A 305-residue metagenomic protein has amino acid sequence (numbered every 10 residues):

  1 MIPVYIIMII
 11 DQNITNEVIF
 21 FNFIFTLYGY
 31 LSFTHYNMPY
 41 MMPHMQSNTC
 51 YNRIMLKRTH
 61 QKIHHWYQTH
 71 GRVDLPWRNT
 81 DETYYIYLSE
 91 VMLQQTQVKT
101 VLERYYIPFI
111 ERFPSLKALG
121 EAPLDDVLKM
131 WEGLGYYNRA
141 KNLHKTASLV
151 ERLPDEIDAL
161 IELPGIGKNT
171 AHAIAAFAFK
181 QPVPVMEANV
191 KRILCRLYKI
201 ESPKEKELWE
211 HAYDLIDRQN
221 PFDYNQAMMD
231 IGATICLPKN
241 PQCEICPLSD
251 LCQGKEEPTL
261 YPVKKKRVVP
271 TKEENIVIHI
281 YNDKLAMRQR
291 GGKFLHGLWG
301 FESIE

Functional and structural regions predicted by a protein language model:
P3-M8, I19-S32: Hydrophobic alpha-helical signal peptides and transmembrane signal-/tail-anchor segments that drive secretory-pathway
V4-I6, I19, P43, N48-V73 (+2 more regions): Intrinsically disordered, low-complexity, charged terminal extensions of DNA damage-control enzymes
I6-N16, M38: Hydrophobic alpha-helical membrane-insertion segments
D11, T34, P43-M45: Intrinsically disordered, low-complexity regions enriched in polar/acidic and amide residues
E17-F23, Y51, G167: Composition-driven detection of intrinsically disordered, low-complexity segments
K57-H60, H65-Q242, L248-L251, E256-E257: Catalytic cores of DNA base-excision repair glycosylases
